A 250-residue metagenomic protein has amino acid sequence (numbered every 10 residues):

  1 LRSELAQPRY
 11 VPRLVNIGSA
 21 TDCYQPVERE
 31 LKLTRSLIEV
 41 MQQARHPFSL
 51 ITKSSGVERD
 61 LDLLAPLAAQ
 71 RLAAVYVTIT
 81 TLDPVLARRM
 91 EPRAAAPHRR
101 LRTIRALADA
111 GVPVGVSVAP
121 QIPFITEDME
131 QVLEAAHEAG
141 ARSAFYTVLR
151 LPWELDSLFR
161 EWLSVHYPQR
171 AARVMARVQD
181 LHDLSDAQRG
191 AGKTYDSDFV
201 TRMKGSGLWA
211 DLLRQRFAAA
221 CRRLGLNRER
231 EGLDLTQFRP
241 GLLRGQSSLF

Functional and structural regions predicted by a protein language model:
L1-Y76, T80-R88, A96-R102, D109: Conserved Radical SAM active-site core
V15, F48, A73-V77, V114-V118 (+2 more regions): Hydrophobic faces of well-ordered beta-strands that scaffold small-molecule active sites in alpha/beta enzyme cores
L31-R35, D128-L133: Charged helix-capping and loop-helix junction motifs
V40-H46, R102-P113, L184, Q188 (+1 more regions): A structural motif corresponding to the C-terminal end of an alpha-helix and its immediate exit/capping segment
S54-E58, Q121-Q131: Active-site glycine- and acidic-residue-rich loops that bind and position anionic ligands or nucleotide-like cofactors
L61, A87-R89, E127, D156-L158: Short, well-ordered secondary-structure micro-motifs
L82-P84, E91-R93, T103-T126, L149-L151 (+1 more regions): Conserved strand-turn element in the central/C-terminal portion of the radical SAM core barrel that lines
F124, E130-F250: Auxiliary Fe-S-binding modules of radical SAM enzymes
